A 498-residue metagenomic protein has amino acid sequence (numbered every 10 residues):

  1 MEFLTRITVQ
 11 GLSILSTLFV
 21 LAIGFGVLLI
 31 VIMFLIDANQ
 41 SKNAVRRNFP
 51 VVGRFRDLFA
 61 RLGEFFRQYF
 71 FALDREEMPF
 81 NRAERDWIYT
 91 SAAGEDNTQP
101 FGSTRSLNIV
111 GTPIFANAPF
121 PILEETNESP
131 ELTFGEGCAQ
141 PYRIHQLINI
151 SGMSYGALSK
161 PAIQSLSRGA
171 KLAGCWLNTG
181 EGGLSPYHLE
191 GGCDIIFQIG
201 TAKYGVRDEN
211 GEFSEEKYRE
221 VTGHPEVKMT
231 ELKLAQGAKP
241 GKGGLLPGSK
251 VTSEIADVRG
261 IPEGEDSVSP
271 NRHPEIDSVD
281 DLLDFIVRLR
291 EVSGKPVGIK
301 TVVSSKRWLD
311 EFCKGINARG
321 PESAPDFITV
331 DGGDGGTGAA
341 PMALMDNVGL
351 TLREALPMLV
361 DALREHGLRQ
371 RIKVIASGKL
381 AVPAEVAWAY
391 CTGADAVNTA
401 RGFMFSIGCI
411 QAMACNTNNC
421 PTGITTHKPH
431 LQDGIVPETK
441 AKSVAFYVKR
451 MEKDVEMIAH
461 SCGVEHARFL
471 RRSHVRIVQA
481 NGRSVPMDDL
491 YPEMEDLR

Functional and structural regions predicted by a protein language model:
E2-W176, G182-G192, F197-E209, F213-A238 (+2 more regions): Conserved, well-structured core domains of diverse proteins
K160, Q164, A173, H224-K228 (+2 more regions): Internal alpha/beta core interface subdomains
G180-G182, K295-K300, P325, R369 (+1 more regions): Flexible, glycine/charged-enriched surface loops at secondary-structure junctions
F197, K203-G205, P247-D277, G338-R353 (+1 more regions): Glycine-rich tight-turn/loop motif centered on a GG-T
V206-L234, T351, L356, V360-D361 (+9 more regions): Phosphate/diphosphate-binding loops
H224-R259, M413-H430, V455: Mobile "lid/hinge" segments at catalytic clefts and subdomain interfaces of large enzymes
V268-Q432: Glycine-rich phosphate/ribose-binding loops and adjacent secondary-structure elements that form binding surfaces
A381-V386, Y390-D496: Gly/Ser/Thr/Ala-enriched C-terminal appendages of enzymes
